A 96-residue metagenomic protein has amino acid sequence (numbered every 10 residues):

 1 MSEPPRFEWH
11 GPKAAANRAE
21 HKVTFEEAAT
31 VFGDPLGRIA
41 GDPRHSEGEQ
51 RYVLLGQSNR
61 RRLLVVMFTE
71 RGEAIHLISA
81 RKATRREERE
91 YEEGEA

Functional and structural regions predicted by a protein language model:
M1-A96: Ribonuclease/tRNase effector modules and their secretory precursors
